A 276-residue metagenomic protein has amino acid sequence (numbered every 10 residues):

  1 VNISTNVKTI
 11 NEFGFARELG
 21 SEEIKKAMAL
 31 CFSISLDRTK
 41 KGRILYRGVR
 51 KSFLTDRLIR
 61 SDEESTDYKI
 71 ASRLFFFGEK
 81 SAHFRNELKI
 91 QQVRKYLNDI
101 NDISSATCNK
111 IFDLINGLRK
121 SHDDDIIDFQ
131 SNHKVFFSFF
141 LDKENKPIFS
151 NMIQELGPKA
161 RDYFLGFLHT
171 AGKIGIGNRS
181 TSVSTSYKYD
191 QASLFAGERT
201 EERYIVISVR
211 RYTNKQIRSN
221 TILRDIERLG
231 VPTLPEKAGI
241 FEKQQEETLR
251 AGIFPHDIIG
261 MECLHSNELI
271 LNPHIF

Functional and structural regions predicted by a protein language model:
N2-F276: NAD-dependent ADP-ribosyltransferases
